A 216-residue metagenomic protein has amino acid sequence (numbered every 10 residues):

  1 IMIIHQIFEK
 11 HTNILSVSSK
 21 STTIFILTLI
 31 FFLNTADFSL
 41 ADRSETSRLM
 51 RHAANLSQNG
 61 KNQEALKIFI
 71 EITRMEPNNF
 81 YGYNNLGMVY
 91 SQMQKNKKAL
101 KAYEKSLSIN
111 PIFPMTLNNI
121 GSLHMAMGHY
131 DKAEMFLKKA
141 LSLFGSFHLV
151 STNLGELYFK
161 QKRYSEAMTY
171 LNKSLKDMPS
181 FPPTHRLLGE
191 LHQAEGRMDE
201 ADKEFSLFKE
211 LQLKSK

Functional and structural regions predicted by a protein language model:
I1-S18: N-terminal secretory signal peptides that target proteins for export/translocation
I24-N34: Bacterial N-terminal signal peptides
A36-I70: N-terminal leader/linker segments that initiate helical-solenoid repeat arrays
E45-S47, F80-Y81, P114-M115, H148-L149 (+2 more regions): Helix-start (N-cap) detector for alpha-helical repeat units in TPR-like alpha-solenoids, especially tetratricopeptide
Q58-E71, Q92-K105, A126-S142, S146 (+2 more regions): Structural signature of tandem alpha-helical TPR/SEL1-like repeats, specifically the intra-repeat loop/turn
